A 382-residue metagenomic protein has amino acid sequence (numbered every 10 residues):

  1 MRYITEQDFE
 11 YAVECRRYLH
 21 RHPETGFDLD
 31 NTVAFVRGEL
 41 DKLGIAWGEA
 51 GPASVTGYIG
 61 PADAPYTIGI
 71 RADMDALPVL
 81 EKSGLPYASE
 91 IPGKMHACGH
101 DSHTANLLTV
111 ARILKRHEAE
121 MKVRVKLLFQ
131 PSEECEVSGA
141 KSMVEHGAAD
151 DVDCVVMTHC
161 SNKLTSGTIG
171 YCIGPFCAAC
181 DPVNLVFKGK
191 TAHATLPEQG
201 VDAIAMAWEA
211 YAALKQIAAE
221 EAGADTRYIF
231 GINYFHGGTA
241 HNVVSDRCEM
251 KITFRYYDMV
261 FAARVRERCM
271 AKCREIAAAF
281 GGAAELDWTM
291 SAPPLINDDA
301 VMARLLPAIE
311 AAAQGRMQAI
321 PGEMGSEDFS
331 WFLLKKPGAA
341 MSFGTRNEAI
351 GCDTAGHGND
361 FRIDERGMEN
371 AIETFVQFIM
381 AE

Functional and structural regions predicted by a protein language model:
M1-H96, D101, A105-L108, R112-M121: Acidic/His- and Gly-rich active-site-bordering loop/insert found across diverse amide/peptide-bond hydrolases
A12, D30-R37, L107, I204 (+5 more regions): Hydrophobic face of alpha-helices
L19, G57, I70, H100 (+8 more regions): Divalent metal-coordination and catalytic microenvironments
H20-H22, H96, H100-H103, H159 (+2 more regions): Histidine-centered active-site/metal-ligand motif
R71, L80, V183-L185, A340-R346: Non-cysteine beta-strand/loop elements that form the S-adenosyl-L-methionine
L77-V79, G84-M95, S102, H117-F235 (+2 more regions): Histidine/acidic-residue-rich, glycine-tolerant segments that coordinate divalent metal ions
W208-E382: Metal-dependent amide/peptide-bond hydrolase catalytic core, centered on the "pita-bread" metallohydrolase fold
